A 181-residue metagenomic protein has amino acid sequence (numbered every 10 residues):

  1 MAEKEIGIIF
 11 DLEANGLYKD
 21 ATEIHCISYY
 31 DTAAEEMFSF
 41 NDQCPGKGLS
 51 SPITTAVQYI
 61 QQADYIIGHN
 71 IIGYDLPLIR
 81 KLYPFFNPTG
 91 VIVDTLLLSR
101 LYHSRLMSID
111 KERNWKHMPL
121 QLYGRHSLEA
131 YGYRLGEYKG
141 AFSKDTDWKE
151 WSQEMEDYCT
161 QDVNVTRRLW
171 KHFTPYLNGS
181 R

Functional and structural regions predicted by a protein language model:
M1-Y29: Entry/capping segment at the start of metal-dependent catalytic domains with acidic active-site entry clusters
F10-E13, S51-T55: Short alpha-helical segments and helix-capping/turn motifs at coil-helix boundaries
Y18, Y29, E35-I53, D64-G179: Active-site-proximal helix-loop-helix substrate-binding element of RNase H-like nuclease domains
I60-Q61: A short, aliphatic-rich alpha-helical micro-motif
